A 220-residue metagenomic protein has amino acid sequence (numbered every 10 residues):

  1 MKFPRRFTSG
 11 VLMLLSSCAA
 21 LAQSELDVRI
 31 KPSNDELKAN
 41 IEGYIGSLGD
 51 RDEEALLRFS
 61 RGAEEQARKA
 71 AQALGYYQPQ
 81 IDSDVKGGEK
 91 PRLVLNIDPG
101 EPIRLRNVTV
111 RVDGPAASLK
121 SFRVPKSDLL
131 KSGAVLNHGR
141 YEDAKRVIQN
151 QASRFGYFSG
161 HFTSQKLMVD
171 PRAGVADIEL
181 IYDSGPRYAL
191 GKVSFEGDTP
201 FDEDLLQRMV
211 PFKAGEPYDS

Functional and structural regions predicted by a protein language model:
M1-V11: Bacterial N-terminal signal peptides that target proteins for export
S16-A19: N-terminal signal peptide c-region/cleavage motif recognized by signal peptidases
A22-S220: Interaction-mediating elements
